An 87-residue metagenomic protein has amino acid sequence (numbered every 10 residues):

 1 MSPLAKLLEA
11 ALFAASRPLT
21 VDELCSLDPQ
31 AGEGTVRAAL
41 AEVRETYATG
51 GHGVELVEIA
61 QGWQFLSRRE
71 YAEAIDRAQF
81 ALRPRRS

Functional and structural regions predicted by a protein language model:
M1-P3, R17-P18: Long, charged, low-complexity, helical-prone intrinsically disordered regions
L4-L8, S87: Short, leucine-enriched amphipathic alpha-helices that occur as contiguous helical runs
A11, L27, A78-A81: Alpha-helix C-capping/helix-to-loop hinge sites
A11-T20, A31: Short capping segments at the starts of secondary-structure elements
V21-S26: A short acidic, leucine-rich amphipathic alpha-helix
A31-E42: Short amphipathic alpha-helical interaction segments
E42-S87: Short basic alpha-helical hairpin corresponding to helix-turn-helix/winged-helix-like nucleic-acid-binding
